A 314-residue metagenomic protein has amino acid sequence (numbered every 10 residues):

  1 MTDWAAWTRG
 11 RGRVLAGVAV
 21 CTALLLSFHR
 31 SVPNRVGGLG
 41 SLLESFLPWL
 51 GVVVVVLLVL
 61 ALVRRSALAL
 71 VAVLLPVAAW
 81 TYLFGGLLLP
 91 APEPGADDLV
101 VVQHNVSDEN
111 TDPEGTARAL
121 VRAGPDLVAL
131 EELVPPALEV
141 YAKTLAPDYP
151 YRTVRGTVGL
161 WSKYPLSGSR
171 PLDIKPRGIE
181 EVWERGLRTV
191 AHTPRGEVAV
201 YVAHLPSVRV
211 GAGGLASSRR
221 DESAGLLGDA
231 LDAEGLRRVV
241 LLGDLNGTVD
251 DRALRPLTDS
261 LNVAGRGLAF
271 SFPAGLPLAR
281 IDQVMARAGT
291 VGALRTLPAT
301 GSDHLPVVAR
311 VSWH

Functional and structural regions predicted by a protein language model:
M1-A142: N-terminal, active-site-proximal structural segment of metallo-dependent hydrolase catalytic domains
N110-V121, E132-H314: Soluble catalytic domains of enzymes that build or remodel membrane lipids, polysaccharides, and related
